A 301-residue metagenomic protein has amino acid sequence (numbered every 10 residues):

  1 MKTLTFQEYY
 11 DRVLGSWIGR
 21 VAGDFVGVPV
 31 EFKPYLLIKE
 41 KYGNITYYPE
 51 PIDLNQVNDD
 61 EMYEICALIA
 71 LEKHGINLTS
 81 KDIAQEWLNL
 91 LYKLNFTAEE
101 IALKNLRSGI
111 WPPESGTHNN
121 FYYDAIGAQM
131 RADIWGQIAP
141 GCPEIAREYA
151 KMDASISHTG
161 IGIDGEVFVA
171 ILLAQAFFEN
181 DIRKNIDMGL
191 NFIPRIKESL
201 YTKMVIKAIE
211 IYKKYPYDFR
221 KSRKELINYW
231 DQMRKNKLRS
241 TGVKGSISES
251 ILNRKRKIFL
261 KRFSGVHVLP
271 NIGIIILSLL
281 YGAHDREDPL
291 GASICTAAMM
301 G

Functional and structural regions predicted by a protein language model:
M1-S16, E31-L37, E72, T79-Q85 (+8 more regions): Soluble secreted/lumenal catalytic domains with histidine-centered metal-binding or acid-base catalytic motifs
K2-C66, D82-I83: An N-terminal structural lobe/cap that precedes and organizes the functional/catalytic core across diverse proteins
L4, S115-Y123, A139-C142, M152-I156 (+1 more regions): Accessory "access/gating" subregions that flank catalytic or transport cores
D11, V57-E64, S80, I126 (+7 more regions): Generic structural signal for well-ordered, non-membrane alpha-helical segments in soluble metabolic enzymes
W17-V28, D124-R131, I161-G162, V268 (+1 more regions): Conserved phosphate/anionic-ligand binding catalytic regions in large, soluble enzymes, centered on
K33-Y47, E99-P112, I138-Y149, V243-N253 (+1 more regions): Active-site-adjacent bridging/hinge elements
P49-C66, K93-S108, G160-Q175, E198-K214: Charged/polar, low-hydrophobicity segments characteristic of intrinsically disordered regions and flexible loops
I69-L173, G273-I274, I294, A298: Gly/Ser-rich oxyanion-binding loop with an adjacent helix/lid that shapes the negatively charged ligand pocket
